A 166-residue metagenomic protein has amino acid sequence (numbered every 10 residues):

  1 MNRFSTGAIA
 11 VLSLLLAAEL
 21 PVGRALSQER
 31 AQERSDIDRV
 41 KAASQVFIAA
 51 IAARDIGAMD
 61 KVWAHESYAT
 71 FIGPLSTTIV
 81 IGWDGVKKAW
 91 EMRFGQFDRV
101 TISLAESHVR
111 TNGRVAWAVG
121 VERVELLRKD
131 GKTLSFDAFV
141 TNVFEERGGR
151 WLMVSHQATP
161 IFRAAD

Functional and structural regions predicted by a protein language model:
M1-T6: Positively charged n-region of N-terminal signal peptides that target proteins for export
A8-P21: Bacterial N-terminal signal peptides
L20-V62, A165-D166: Short, low-complexity N-terminal intrinsically disordered segments enriched in polar/charged residues
G23, W117, D137-A164: Short beta-strand edge/turn micro-motifs at domain boundaries
S35-D38, I56-T111, V121, S135: A solvent-exposed, acidic/Ser-Thr-rich amphipathic alpha-helical stretch
V109-A116, K129-K132, F144-R150: A short, structured loop/turn motif at beta-sheet edges
R114-V124: A short hydrophobic beta-strand element
K129-S135, R163-D166: A short acidic/glycine-rich loop-to-helix N-cap element
